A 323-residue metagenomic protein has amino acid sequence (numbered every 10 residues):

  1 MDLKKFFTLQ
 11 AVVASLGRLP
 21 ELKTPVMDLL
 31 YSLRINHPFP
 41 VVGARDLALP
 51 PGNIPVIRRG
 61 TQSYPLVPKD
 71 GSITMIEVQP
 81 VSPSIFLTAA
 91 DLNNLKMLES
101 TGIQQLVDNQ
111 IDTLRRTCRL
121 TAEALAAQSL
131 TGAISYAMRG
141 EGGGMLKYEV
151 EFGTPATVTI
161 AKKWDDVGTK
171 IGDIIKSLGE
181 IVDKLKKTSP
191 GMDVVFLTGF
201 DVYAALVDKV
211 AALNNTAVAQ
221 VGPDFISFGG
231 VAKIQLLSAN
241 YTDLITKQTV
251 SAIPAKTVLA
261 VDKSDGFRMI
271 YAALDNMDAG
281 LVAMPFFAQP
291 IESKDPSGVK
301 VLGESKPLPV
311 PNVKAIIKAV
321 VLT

Functional and structural regions predicted by a protein language model:
M1-P40, K314-T323: N-terminal alpha-helical "arm" segments
D2-L22, S129, Y136-D173: Hydrophobic alpha-helical segments and helix pairs
V26-N94: Assembly/oligomerization interface modules of large self-assembling protein complexes
I76-F152, D183-L197, S297-E304: Long, contiguous amphipathic alpha-helices that act as assembly "spine/axial" helices in icosahedral shell and virion
T88, L197-F200, D262, N312: Helix N-cap / beta->alpha transition motif
Y136, V202-Y203, K306-L308: Short, solvent-exposed loop/turn segments at secondary-structure junctions
G144-A217: Extended, solvent-exposed, turn-rich assembly/linker loops in the middle of proteins
A212-T323: Sequence/fold signature of self-assembling virion shell proteins
